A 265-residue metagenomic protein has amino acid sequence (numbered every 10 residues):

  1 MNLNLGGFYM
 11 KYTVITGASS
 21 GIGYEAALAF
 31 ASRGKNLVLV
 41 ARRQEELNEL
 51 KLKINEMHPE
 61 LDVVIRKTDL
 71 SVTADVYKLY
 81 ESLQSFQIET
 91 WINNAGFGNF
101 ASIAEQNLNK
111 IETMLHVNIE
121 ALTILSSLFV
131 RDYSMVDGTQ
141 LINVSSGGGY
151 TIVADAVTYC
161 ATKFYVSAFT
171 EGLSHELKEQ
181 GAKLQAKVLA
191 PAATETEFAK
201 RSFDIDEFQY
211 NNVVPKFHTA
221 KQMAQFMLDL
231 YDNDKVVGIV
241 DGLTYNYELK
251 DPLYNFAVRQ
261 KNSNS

Functional and structural regions predicted by a protein language model:
S19-G21: Conserved glycine-rich cofactor-binding loop
R33-E49: Conserved glycine-rich Rossmann-like NAD(P)H-binding loop of the short-chain dehydrogenase/reductase
N94-N99: Conserved NAD(P)H cofactor-binding loop of Rossmann-fold oxidoreductase domains
S102-I103, K110-L115: Substrate-binding pocket helix/loop in short-chain dehydrogenase/reductase
S126, T162: Active-site helix of classical SDR
S146: Residue(s) in the substrate-gating loop at a strand-loop-helix junction that position the organic substrate next
V188-A190, I205-Y254: C-terminal helical subdomain
